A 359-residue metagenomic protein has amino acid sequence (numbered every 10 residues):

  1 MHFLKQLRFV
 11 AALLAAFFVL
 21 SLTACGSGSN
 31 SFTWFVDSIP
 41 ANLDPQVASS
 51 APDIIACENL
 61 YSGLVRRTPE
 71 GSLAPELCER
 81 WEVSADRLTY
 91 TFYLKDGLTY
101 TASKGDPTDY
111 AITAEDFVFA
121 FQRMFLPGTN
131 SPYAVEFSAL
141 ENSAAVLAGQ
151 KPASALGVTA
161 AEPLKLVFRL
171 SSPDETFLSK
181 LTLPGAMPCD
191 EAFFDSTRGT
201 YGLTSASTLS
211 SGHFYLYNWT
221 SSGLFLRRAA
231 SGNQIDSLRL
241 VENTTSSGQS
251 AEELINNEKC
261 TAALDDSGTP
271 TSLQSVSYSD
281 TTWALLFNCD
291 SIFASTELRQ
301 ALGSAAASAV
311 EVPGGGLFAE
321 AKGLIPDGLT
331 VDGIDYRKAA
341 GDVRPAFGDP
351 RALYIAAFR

Functional and structural regions predicted by a protein language model:
F35-A85, Q122, T129, L209: N-terminal lobe/hinge region of extracytoplasmic solute-binding protein
V36-E58, L77, K104-Y110, E175-P188 (+1 more regions): A structural "hinge/loop" feature
R80-E136, A294: Aromatic- and charge-enriched surface segment that lines or borders ligand/interaction sites
D116, R123-A192, A301: Surface-exposed binding/hinge segments that line and control ligand-binding clefts or catalytic entry sites
S154-A155, E162-L164, R169-S237: Gly/Pro-rich hinge or "lid" segments in bacterial periplasmic/extracellular proteins
D195, S222-P270: Ligand-site clamp/hinge motif
R227-A230, T244, S275-A301, A305 (+1 more regions): A bilobed periplasmic-binding-protein/Venus flytrap-type ligand-binding module shared by bacterial periplasmic
C289-D335, G341-P350, Y354: Periplasmic-binding protein-like
